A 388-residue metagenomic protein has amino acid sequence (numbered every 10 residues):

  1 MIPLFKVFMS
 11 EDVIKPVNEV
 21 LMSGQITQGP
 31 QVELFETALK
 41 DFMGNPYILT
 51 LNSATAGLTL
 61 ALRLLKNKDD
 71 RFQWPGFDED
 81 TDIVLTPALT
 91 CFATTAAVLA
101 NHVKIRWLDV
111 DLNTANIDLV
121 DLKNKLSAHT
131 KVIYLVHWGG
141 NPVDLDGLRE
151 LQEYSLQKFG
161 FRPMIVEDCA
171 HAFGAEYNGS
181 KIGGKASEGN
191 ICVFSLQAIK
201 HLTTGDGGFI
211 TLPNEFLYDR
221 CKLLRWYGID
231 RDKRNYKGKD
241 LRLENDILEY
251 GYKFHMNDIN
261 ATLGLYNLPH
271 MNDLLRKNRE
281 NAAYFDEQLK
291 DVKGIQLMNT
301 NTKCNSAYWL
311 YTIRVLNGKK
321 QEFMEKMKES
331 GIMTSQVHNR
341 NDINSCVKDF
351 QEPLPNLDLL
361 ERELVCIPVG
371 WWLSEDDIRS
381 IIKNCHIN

Functional and structural regions predicted by a protein language model:
M1-I26, P30, D246-L248, P368: N-terminal "arm"/small-domain region of PLP-dependent enzymes with the aminotransferase-like
M9, T27, T90, N113-T114 (+4 more regions): Glycine-/small-residue-rich active-site loops that bind phosphorylated ligands and cofactors
Q25, G29-I83, A97-N101, W107: Phosphate-binding glycine-rich loop
V32-A38, F42-L49, T55, V120 (+7 more regions): PLP-dependent aminotransferase class I/II
N67-A172, E176: PLP-dependent aminotransferase-like
V110, A198, V369: Short, conserved catalytic or interaction motifs in soluble domains
G160-T204, D219, L243-L248, Q296: Conserved active-site segment immediately N-terminal to the catalytic lysine that forms the internal aldimine
F194-S195, G208-P213, L265: Short beta-strand-to-turn element immediately C-terminal to the catalytic PLP-Schiff-base lysine in fold type I
